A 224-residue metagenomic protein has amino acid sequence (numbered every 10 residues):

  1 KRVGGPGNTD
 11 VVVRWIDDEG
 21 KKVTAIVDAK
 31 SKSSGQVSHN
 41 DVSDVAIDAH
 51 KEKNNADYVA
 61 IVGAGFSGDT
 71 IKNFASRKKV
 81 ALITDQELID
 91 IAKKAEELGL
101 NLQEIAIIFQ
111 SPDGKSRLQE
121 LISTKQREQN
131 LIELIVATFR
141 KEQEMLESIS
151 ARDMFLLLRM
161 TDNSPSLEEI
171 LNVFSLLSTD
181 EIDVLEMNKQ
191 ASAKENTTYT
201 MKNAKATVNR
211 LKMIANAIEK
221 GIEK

Functional and structural regions predicted by a protein language model:
K1-E120, T124-E128: Catalytic core segments in nucleotide and nucleic-acid processing enzymes
D17-A25, T207-K220: Transmembrane catalytic cores of multi-pass membrane glycosyltransferases and polysaccharide-assembly enzymes
Q86-N196, K212, N216-K224: Non-catalytic C-terminal interaction segments of nucleic acid-processing enzymes
M201-T207: Solvent-exposed, acidic/polar segments of extracytosolic/periplasmic ligand-binding ectodomains
